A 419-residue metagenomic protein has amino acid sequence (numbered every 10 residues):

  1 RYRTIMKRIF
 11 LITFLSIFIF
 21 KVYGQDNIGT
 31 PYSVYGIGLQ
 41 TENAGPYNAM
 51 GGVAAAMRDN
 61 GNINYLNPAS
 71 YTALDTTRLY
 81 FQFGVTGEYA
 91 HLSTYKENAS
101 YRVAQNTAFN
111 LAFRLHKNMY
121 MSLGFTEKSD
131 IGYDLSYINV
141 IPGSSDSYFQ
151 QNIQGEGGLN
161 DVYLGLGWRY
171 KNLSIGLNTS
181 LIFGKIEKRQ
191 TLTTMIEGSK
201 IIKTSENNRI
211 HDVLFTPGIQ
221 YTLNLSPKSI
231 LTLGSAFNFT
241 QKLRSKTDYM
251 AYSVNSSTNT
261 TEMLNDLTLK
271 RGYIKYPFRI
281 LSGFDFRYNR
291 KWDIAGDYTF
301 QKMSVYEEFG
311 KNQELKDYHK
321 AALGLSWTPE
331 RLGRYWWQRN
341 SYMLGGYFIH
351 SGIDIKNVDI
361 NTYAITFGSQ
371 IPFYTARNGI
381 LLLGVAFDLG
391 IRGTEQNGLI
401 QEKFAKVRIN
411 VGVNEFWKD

Functional and structural regions predicted by a protein language model:
R1-I9, L223: Positively charged n-region of N-terminal signal peptides that target proteins for export
R3, I12, T41-A44: Low-complexity, intrinsically disordered regions enriched in charged/polar residues
I9-F18: Sec-dependent N-terminal signal peptides
F20-G24: Sec/Tat signal peptide C-region and signal peptidase I cleavage site
Q25-D419: Subset of outer-membrane beta-barrel
